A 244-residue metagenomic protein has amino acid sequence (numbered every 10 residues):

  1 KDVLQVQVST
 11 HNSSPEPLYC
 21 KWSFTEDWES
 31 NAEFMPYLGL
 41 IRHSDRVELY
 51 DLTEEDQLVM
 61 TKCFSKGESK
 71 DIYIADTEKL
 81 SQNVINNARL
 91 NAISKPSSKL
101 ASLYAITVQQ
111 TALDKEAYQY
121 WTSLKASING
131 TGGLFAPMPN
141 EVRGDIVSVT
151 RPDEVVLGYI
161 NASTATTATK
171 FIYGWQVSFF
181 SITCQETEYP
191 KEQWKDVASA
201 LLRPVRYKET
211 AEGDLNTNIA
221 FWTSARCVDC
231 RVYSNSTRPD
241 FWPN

Functional and structural regions predicted by a protein language model:
K1-N244: A sequence/structural signal for flexible, mid-protein segments enriched in small/helix-disrupting residues
